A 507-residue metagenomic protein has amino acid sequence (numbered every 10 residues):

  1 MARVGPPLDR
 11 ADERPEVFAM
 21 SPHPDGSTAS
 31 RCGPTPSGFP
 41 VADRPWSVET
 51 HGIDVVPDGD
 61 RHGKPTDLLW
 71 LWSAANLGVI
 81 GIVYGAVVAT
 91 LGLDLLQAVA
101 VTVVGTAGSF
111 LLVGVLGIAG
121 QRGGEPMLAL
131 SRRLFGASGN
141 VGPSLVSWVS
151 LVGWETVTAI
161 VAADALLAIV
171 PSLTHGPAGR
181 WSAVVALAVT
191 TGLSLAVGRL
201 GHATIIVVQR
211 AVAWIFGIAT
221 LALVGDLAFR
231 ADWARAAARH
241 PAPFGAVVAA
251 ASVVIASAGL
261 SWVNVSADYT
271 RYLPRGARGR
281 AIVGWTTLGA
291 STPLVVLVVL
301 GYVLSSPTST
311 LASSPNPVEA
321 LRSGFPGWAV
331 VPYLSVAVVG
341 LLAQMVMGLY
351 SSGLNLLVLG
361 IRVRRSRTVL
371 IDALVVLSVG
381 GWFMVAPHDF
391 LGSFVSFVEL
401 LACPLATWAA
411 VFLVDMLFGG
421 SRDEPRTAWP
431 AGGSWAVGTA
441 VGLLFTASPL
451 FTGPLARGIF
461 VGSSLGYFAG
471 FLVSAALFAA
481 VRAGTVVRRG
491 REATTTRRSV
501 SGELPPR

Functional and structural regions predicted by a protein language model:
F18-L95, A246-V253, Y272-A281, T485-R507: Membrane-interface "cap" regions at the ends of multi-pass membrane proteins
V55, I215, W408-A480, R491-T495: C-terminal membrane-solvent junction of multi-pass transporters and transport-like membrane proteins
P65-I82, V224-A231, R239-L304, G327-V346 (+1 more regions): Hydrophobic, membrane-embedded alpha-helices of multi-pass small-molecule transporters
G78-G81, V104-L112, S147-T158, I215-L227 (+3 more regions): Selective recognition of specific alpha-helical transmembrane segments in multi-pass small-molecule
A89-A100, V104, P171-W181, A203-V212 (+4 more regions): Transmembrane helix-loop boundary segments of multi-pass membrane transporters
T90-L91, G117-I118, L134, G142 (+8 more regions): Membrane-water interface regions at transmembrane-helix termini and the short interhelical loops of multi-pass membrane
S144, S172-R199, W214-G225, I255-S266 (+3 more regions): Transmembrane alpha-helical segments of multi-pass small-molecule transport proteins
A159, D164-L167, W214-H240, I255-L260 (+3 more regions): Hydrophobic alpha-helical segments and their helix-loop junctions in multi-pass secondary transporters
